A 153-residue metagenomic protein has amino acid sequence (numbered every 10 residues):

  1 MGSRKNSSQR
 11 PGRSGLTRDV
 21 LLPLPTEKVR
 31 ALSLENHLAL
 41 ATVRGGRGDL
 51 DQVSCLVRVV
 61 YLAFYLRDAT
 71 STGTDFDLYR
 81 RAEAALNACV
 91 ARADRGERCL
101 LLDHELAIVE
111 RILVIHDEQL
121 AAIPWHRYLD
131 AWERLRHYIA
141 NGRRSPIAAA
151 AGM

Functional and structural regions predicted by a protein language model:
M1-Q9: N-terminal acidic, proline/glycine-rich, low-complexity intrinsically disordered segments
S8-A69: Short terminal alpha-helical segments
L21-L24, S71-D75, D94-C99: A ubiquitous short alpha-helical element
S33-N36, F76-V90, E110-L113: Extended amphipathic alpha-helical scaffold segments
L40-C55, D94-E110: Short, low-complexity cationic-aromatic patches
V43-G45, C89, L135, M153: Short intrinsically disordered, low-complexity segments
C55-A88, E118-L135: Extended intrinsically disordered, low-complexity coil regions enriched in Ser, Thr, Gly, Ala and often Pro
C99-M153: Amphipathic alpha-helical binding modules
